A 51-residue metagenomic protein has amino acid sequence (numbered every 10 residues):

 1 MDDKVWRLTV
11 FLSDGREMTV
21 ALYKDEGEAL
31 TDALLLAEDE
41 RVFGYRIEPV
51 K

Functional and structural regions predicted by a protein language model:
M1-T19: Short aromatic-glycine-(Arg/Gly/Cys) micro-motifs in beta-strand/loop hairpins
K4-V5, L22, E40-V42: Generic extreme N-terminus detector
W6-V10, A33, Y45-I47: Hydrophobic beta-strand residues in large extracellular and virion-surface proteins
L36-K51: Short, mixed-charge low-complexity intrinsically disordered segments
